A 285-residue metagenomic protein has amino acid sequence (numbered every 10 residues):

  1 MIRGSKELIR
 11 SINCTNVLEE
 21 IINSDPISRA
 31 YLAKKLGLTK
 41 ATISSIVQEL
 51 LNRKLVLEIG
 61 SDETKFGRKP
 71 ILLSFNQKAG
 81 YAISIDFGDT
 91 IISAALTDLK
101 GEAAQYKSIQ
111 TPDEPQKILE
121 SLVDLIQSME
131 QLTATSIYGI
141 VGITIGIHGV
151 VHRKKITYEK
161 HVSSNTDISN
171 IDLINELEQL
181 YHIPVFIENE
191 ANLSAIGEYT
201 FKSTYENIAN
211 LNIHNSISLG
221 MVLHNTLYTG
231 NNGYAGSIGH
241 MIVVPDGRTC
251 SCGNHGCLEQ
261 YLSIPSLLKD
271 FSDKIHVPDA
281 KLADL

Functional and structural regions predicted by a protein language model:
M1-K34: Extreme N-terminal segment that seeds HTH/winged-HTH DNA-binding domains in transcriptional regulators
D25-E58: N-terminal helix-turn-helix
E58-G80, V185-N210: Conserved phosphate-binding catalytic cores of ATP/NTP-utilizing and phosphoryl-transfer enzymes
G67-Y106, N210-L223: Gly/Thr-rich phosphate-binding beta-strand-loop-beta motif of the actin/hexokinase/Hsp70
A103, K107-V123, Q127-N207: Glycine-rich phosphate-binding loop and adjoining helix at the ATP-binding site of ATP-dependent phosphoryl-transfer
Y205-Y261: Glycine-rich phosphate-binding loop of actin/hexokinase-like ATP-binding domains
G256-L285: A mobile "lid/hinge" subdomain adjacent to the ATP/sugar-phosphate binding pocket shared across diverse ATP-dependent
